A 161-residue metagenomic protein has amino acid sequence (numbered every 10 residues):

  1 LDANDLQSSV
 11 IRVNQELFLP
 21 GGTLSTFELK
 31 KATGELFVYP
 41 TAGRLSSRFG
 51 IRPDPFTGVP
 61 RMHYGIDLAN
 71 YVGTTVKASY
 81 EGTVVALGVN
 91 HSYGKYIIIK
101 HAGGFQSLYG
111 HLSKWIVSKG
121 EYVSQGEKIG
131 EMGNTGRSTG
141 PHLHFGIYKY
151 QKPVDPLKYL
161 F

Functional and structural regions predicted by a protein language model:
D2-E28: Extracellular LysM carbohydrate-binding repeats and other cell-envelope/extracellular binding modules
L24-G34, Y39: Intrinsically disordered, low-complexity basic tails/linkers immediately adjacent to helix-turn-helix/homeobox/MYB/SANT
L36-F161: Catalytic cores of peptidoglycan-degrading enzymes
